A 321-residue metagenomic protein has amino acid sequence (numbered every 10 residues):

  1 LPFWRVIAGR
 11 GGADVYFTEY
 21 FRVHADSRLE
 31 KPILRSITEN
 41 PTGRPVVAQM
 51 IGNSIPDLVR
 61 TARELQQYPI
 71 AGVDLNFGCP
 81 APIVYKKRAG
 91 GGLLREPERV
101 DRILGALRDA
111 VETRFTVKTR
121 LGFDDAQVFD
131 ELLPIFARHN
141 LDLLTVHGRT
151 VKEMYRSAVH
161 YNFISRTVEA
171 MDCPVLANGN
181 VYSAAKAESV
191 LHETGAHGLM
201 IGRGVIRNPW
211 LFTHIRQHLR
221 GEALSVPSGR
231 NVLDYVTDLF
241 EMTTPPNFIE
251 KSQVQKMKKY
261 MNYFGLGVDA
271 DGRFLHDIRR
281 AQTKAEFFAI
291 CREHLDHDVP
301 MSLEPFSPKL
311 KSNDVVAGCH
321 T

Functional and structural regions predicted by a protein language model:
L1-E64: Glycine-rich, positively charged N-terminal anion/phosphate-binding segment
R5, G9-R10, V59-V73, F77-A89 (+3 more regions): Alpha/beta enzyme core
Y16-F17, V47-Q49, D74, T116 (+2 more regions): Conserved beta-strand positions in the central sheet of alpha/beta enzyme cores
F21-V23, I51-N53, G78-P80, K118-D124 (+3 more regions): Active-site beta-loop-alpha junctions enriched in small/polar residues
D26-R28, M154, N208-H214: Short, charged, surface-exposed secondary-structure boundary motifs
K31-N40, P82-L93: An active-site metal/cofactor-coordinating segment within enzyme catalytic domains
G52, L94, E98, A158 (+1 more regions): Conserved phosphate-coordination/catalytic loops
R102-G105, A110, A126-L143, N162 (+2 more regions): Alpha/beta catalytic cores of nucleotide-metabolism and tRNA/nucleoside-modifying enzymes
